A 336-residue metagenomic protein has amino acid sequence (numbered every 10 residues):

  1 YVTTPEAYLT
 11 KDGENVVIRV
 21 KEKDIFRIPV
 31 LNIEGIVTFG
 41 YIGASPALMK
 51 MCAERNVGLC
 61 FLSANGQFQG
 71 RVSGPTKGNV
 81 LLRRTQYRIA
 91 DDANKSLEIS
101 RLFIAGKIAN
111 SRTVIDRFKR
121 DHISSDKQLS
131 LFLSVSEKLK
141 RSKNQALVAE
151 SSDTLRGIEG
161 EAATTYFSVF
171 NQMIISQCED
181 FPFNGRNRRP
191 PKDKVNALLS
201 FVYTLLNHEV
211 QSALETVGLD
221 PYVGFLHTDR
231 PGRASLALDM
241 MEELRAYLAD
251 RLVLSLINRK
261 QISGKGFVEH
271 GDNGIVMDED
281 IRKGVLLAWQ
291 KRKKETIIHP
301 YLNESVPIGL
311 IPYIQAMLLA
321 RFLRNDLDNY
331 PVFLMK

Functional and structural regions predicted by a protein language model:
Y1-T10, K21, R27, L81-K336: Active-site helix-to-loop segments that bind/position phosphate- or nucleotide-bearing substrates and donors across
T10-I42: N-terminal ordered "arm"
E14-V17, T38-F39, M51, Q177-C178 (+1 more regions): A short linear-motif detector with a strong N-terminal bias
N32, G40-T113: A surface-exposed, charged beta-strand/loop segment in the N-terminal or early-internal portion of soluble proteins
